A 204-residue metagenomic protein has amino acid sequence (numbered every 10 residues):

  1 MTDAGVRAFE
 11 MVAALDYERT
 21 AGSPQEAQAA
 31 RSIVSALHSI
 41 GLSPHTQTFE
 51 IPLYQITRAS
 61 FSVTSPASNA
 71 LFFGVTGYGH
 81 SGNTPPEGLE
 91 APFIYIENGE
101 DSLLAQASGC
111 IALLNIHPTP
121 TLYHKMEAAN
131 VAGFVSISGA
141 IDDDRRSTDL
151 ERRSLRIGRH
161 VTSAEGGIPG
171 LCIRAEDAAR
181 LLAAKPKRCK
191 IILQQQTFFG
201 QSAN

Functional and structural regions predicted by a protein language model:
T2-G5, E10-I111, P120: Noncatalytic luminal/extracellular "stalk/propeptide" segments of secretory-pathway proteins
L15, F49, E97-G99, L114-H117 (+3 more regions): Active-site-proximal beta-strand/loop segments in catalytic clefts of secreted hydrolases
L37-H38, I116-H117, N204: Alpha-helical metal-binding/catalytic segments enriched in His/Glu/Asp
H45, G133-V135, L171: Hydrophobic/aromatic beta-strand patches that form the interior of the parallel beta-sheet core in alpha/beta enzyme
P52-F61, V135, D142-S154: BRCT (BRCA1 C-terminal) domain core and associated BRCT-interaction motifs
T76-D101, S154-N204: Soluble metallo-hydrolase cores and metallopeptidase-like ectodomains found primarily in the secretory/periplasmic
G99-R146: A conserved hydrophobic secondary-structure block that centers on an alpha-helix together with its immediately flanking
Y123, D149-E151, S202: Active-site-adjacent substrate-recognition loops and nearby beta-strands within hydrolase catalytic domains
